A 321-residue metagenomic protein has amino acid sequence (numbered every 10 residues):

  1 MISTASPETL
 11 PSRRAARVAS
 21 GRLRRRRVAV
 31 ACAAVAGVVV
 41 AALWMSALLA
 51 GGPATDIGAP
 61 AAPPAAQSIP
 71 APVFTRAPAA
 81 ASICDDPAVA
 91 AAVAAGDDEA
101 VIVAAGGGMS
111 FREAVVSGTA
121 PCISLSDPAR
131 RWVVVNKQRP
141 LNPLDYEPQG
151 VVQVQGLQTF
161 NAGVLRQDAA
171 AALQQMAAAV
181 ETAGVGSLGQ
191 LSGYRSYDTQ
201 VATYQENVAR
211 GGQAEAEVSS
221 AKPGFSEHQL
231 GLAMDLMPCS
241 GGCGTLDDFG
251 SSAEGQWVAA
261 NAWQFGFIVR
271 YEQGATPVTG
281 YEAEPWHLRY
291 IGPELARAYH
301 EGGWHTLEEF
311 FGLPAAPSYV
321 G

Functional and structural regions predicted by a protein language model:
I2-S192, Y197-G321: Extracytoplasmic cell-surface/polysaccharide-interacting catalytic and binding patches
